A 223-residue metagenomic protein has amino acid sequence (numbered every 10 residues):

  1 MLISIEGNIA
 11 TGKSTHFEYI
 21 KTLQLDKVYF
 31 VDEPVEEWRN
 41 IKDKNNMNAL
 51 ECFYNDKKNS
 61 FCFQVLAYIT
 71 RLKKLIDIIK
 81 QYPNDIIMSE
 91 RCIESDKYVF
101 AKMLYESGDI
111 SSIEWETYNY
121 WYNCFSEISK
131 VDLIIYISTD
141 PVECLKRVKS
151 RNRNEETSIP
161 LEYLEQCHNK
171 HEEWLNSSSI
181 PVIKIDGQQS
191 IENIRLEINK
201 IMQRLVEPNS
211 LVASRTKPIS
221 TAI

Functional and structural regions predicted by a protein language model:
I5: Hydrophobic anchor at the beta1->P-loop junction of P-loop NTPases
N8: P-loop (Walker A) phosphate-binding loop of NTP-binding proteins
K13: Conserved lysine of the Walker
H16, I20: Hydrophobic positions on the alpha1 helix immediately C-terminal to the Walker A/P-loop
T22-V65, T70: Conserved substrate/cofactor phosphate-moiety recognition/catalytic segment in nucleotide-dependent phosphotransferases
K58-S129: Glycine-rich phosphate-binding loop used to anchor ATP phosphates in small-molecule kinases, encompassing both
K97-N169: A glycine- and Lys/Arg-enriched "phosphate-lid" helix/loop adjacent to the NTP-binding pocket of small-molecule kinases
L145-I223: NTP-dependent small-molecule kinase module
